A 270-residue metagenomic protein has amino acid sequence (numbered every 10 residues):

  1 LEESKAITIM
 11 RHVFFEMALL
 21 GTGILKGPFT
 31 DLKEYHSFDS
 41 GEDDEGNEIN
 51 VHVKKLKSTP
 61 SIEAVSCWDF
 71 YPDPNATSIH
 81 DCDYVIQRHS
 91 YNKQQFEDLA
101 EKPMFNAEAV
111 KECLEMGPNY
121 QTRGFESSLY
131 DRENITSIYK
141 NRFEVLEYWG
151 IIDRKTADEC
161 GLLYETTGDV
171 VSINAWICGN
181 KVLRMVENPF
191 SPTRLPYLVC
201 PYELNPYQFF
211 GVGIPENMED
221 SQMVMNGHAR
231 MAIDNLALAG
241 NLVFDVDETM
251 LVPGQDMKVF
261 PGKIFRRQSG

Functional and structural regions predicted by a protein language model:
L1-G270: Extended alpha-helical, oligomerization-prone segments that build pores/tubes and scaffolds
